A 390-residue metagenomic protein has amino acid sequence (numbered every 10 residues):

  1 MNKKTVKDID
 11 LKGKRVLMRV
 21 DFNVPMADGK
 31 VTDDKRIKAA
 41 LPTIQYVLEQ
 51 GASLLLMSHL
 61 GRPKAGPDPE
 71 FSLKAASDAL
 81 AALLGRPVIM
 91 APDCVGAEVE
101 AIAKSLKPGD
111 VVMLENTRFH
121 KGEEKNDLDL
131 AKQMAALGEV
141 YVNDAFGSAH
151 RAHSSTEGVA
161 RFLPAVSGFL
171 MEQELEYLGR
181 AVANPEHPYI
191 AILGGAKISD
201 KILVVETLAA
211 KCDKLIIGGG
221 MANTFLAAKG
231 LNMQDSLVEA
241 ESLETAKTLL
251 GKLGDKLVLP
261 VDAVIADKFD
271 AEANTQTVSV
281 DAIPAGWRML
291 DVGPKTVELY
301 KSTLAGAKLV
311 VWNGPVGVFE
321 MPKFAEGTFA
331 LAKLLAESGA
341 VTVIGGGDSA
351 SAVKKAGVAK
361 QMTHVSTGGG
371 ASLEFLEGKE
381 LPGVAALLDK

Functional and structural regions predicted by a protein language model:
M1-K390: Active-site loop-to-helix "anion-binding N-cap" substructures in soluble metabolic enzymes
